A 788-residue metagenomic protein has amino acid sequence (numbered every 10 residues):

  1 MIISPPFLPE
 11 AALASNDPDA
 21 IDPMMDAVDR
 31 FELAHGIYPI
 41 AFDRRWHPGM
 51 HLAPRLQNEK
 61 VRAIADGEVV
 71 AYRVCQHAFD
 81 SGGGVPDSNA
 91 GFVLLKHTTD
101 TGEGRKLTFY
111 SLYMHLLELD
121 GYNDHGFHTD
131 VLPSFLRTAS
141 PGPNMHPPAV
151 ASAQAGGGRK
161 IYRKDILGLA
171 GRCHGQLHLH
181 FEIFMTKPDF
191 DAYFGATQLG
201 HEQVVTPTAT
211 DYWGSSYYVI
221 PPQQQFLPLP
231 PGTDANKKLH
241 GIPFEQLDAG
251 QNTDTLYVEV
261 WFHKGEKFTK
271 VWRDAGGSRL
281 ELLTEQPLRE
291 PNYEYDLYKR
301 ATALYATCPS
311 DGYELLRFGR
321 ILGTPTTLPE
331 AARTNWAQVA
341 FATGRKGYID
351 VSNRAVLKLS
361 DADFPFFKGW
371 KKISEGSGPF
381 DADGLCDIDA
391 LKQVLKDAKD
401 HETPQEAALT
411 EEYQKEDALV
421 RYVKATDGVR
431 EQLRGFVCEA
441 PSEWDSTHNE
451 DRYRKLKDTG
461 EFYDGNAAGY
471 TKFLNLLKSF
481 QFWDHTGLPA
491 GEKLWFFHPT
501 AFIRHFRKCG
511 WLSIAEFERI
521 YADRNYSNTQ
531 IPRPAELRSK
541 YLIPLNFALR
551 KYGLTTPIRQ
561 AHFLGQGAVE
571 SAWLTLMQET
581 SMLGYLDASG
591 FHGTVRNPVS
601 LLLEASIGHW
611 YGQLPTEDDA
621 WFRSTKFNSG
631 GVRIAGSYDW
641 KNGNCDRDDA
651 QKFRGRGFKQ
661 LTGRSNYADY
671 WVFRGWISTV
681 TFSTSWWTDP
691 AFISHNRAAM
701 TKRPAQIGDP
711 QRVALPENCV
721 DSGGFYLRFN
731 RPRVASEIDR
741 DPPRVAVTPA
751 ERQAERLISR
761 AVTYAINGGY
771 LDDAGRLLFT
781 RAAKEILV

Functional and structural regions predicted by a protein language model:
M1-I40, R44-R45, R55, D66 (+8 more regions): Cell-wall glycan-active module
W46-H97, P557: Short, glycine/small-residue-enriched coil/turn segments at secondary-structure junctions
M50, G91-V93, S111, L177-F181 (+1 more regions): Extracytoplasmic/periplasmic beta-strand context in beta-sandwich domains, especially the cupredoxin/COX2 CuA-binding
R73-S88, K96-T98, G102, H125 (+2 more regions): Flexible, gly/ser-rich surface segments that form the specificity/activation loops bordering the active-site cleft
T575-M577, G663, D669-W671: Short helix/loop capping segments that flank catalytic or ligand/cofactor-binding pockets
D648, Q706-A714: Active-site rim elements
E717-F725: Internal mixed-charge
